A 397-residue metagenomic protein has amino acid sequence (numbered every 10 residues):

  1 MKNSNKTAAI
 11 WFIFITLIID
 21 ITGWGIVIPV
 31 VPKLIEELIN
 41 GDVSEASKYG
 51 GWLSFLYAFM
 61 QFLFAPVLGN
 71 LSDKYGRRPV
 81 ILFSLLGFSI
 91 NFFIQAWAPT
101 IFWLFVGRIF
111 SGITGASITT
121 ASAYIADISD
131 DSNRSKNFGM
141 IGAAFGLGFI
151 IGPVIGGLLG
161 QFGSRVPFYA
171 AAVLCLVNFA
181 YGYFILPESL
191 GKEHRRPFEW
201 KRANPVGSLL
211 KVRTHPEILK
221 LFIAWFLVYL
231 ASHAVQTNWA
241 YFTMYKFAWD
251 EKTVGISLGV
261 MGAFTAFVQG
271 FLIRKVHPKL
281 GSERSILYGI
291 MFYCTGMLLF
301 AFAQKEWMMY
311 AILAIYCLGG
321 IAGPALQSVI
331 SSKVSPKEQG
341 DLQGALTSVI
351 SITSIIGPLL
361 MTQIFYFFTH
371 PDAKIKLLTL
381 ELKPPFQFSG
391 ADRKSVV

Functional and structural regions predicted by a protein language model:
K2-K6, P187-I223, Y245-K246: Juxtamembrane intracellular "pre-TM" segments in multi-pass secondary transporters
T7, I94-G107, F300-L313: Helix-loop junctions at membrane interfaces in 12-TM secondary transporters
V30-S47, T237-V254: Short amphipathic helix-loop junctions that connect adjacent transmembrane helices in Major Facilitator Superfamily/SLC
F62-F102: Conserved MFS/SLC helix-loop-helix module at the cytosolic interface between two early adjacent transmembrane helices
F64-G76, V268-S282, F365: Helix-to-loop junctions at the C-terminal end of transmembrane segments in multipass secondary transporters
G107-G146: Cytoplasmic helix-loop-helix junction between adjacent transmembrane helices in 12-TM secondary transporters
G160-V173, Q363-S395: A membrane-interface helix-boundary motif in multi-pass transporters
E283-L326: C-terminal transmembrane helical hairpin of 12-TM major facilitator-type secondary transporters
